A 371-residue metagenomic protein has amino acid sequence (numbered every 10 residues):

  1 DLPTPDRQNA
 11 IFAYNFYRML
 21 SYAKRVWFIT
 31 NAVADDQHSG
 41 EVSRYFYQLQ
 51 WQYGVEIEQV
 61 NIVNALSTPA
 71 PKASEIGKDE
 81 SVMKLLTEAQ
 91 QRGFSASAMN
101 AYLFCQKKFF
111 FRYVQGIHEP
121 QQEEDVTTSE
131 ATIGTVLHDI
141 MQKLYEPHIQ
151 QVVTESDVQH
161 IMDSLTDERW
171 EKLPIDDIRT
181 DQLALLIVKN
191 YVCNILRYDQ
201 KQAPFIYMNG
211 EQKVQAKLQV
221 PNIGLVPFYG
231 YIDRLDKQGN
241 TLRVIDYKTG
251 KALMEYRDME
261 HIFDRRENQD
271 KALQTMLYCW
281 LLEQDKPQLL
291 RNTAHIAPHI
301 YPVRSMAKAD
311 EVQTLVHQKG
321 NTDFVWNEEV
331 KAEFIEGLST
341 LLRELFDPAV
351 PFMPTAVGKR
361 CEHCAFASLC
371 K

Functional and structural regions predicted by a protein language model:
D1-Y22, D264: Conserved helicase C-terminal RecA-like lobe
R25: Acyl-donor binding region in acyl/amide transferases
F28-I29, D35-K371: RecB-family 4Fe-4S metal-dependent nuclease core
